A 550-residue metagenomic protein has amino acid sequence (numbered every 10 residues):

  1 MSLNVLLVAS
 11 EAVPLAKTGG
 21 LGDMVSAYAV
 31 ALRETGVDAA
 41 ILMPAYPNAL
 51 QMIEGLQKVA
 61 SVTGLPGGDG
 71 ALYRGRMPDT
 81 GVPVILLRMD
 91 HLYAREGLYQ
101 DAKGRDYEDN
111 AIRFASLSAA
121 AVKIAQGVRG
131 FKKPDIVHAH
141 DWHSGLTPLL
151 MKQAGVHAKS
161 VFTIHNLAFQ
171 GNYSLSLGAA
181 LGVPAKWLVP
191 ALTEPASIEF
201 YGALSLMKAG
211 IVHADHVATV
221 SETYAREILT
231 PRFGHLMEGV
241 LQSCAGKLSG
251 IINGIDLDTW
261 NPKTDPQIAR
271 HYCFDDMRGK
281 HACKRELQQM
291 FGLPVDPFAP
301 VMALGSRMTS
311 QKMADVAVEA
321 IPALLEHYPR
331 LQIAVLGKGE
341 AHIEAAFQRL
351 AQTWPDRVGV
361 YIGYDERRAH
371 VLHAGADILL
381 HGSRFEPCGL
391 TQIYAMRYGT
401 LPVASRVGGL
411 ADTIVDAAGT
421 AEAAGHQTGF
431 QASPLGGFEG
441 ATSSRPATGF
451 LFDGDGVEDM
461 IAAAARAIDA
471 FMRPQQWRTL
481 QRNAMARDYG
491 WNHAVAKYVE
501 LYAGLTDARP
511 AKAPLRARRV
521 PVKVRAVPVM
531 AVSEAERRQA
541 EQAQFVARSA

Functional and structural regions predicted by a protein language model:
M1-A550: Catalytic cores of nucleotide-sugar-dependent glycosyltransferases that transfer UDP/GDP/TDP-activated
